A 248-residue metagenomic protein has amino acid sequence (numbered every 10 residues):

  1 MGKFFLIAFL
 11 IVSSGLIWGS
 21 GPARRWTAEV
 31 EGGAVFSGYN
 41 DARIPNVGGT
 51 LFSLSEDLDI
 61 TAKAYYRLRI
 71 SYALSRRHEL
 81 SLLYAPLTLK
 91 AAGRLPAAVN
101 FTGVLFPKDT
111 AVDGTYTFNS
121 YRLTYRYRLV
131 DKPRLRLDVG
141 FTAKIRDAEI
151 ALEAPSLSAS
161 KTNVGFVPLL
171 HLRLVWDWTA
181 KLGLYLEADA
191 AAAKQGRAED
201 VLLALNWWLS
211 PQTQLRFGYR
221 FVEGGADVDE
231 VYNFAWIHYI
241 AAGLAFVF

Functional and structural regions predicted by a protein language model:
S20-L87, V247: Short glycine/proline- and aromatic-enriched beta-strand/turn motifs that initiate or cap beta-hairpins
R25-T27, K63-R67, F118-R122, G165-L169 (+2 more regions): Transmembrane beta-barrel architecture of outer-membrane proteins
V30-G32, L68-Y72, L123-Y127, F141-A143 (+4 more regions): Residues on the lipid-exposed face of transmembrane beta-strands in outer-membrane beta-barrel proteins
G38-K63, P86-F118, D147-G165, R173 (+2 more regions): Extracellular/periplasm-exposed beta-strand and loop segments of Gram-negative cell-envelope proteins, dominated by
R77-L80, K132-L135, A180-L184, Q212-L215: Repeated loop/turn-to-beta-strand initiation elements of outer-membrane beta-barrel proteins
P133, V164-F166, D189-D200: Solvent-exposed loop/turn segments connecting transmembrane beta-strands in outer-membrane beta-barrel proteins
K181-G196, F221-V222: Transmembrane beta-strand segments that form the barrel wall of outer-membrane beta-barrel proteins
R197-V247: Predominantly the C-terminal beta-signal and adjacent terminal strand-loop region of outer-membrane beta-barrel
